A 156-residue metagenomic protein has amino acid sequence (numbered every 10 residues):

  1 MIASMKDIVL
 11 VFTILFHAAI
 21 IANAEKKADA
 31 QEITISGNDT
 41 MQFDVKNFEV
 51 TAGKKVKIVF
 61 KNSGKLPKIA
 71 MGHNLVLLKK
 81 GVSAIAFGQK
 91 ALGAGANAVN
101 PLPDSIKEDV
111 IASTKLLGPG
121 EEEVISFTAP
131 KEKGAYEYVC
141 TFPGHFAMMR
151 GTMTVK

Functional and structural regions predicted by a protein language model:
M1-V9: Bacterial N-terminal signal peptides that target proteins for export
V9-A18: Bacterial N-terminal signal peptides
N23-E25: Boundary of Sec targeting at the N-terminus
A28-V56: N-terminal edge beta-strand
D29, M71, A147-R150: Extracellular and select intracellular beta-sandwich modules with Ser/Thr-enriched, small-residue motifs on
K61, A112-K156: Extracellular/periplasmic metallocenter environments
N74-L78: Beta-strand signatures of extracellular beta-sandwich domains
V82-K131: Extracytoplasmic beta-sandwich strand-turn segments characteristic of Greek-key/jelly-roll folds
